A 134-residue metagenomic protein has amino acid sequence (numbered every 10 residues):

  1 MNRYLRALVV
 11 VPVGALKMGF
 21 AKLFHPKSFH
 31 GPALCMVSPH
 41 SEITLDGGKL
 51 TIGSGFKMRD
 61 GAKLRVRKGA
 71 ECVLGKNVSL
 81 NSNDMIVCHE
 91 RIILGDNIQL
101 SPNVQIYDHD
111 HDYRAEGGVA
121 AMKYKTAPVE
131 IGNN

Functional and structural regions predicted by a protein language model:
M1-A33, N97, V104, H111-E116 (+1 more regions): Terminal amphipathic alpha-helical/low-complexity segments used for targeting or macromolecular assembly
L34-S38: Conserved short histidine dyad/triad with adjacent acidic residue
S41-I52, K57-N134: Flexible, glycine/small-residue-enriched loop-and-beta-strand segment within the central core of proteins
